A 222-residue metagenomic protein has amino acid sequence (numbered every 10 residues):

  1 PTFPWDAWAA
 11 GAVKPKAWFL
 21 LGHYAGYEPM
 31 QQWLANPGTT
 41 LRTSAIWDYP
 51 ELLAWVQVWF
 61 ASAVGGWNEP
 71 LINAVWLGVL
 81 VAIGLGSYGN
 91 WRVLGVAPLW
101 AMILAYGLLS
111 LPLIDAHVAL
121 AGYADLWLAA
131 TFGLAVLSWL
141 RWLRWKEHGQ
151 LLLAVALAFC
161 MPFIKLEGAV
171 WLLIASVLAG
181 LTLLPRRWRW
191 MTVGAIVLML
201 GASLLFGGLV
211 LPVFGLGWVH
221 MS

Functional and structural regions predicted by a protein language model:
W33-G66, A74: Short hydrophobic/aromatic helix or loop-helix immediately within or flanking a transmembrane segment in polytopic
W67, S87-S110: Transmembrane-helix signature of polytopic, membrane-embedded enzymes that assemble or transfer cell-envelope glycans
L71-L94: Transmembrane-helix motifs of polytopic, lipid-linked glycan transferases
G78-V81, L104, L109, L126-L137 (+2 more regions): Alpha-helical transmembrane segments of multi-pass membrane proteins
G95, A135-L151: Membrane-interface transmembrane helices that cradle and orient dolichyl/undecaprenyl
A119-W127: Short acidic/glycine- and proline-prone juxtamembrane loop motifs at membrane-interface regions of multi-pass membrane
S138-W139, Q150-L166, L172-V177: Membrane-interface alpha helices of multi-pass inner-membrane proteins
L173, L181-S222: Membrane-lumen/periplasm interface segments of specific transmembrane helices in polyprenyl phosphate-linked
